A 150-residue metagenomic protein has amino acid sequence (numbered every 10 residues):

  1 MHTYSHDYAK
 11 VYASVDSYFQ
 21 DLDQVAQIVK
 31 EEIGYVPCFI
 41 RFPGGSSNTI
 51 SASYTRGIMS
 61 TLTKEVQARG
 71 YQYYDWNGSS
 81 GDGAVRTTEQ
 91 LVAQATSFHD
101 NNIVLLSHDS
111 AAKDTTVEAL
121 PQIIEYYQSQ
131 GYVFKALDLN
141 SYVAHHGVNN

Functional and structural regions predicted by a protein language model:
Y4-L106, S110-Y126, Y132, H146-N149: Catalytic domains of cell-wall/extracellular-matrix polysaccharide-remodeling enzymes, centered on de-N-acetylation
Y127, G131, D138-S141: C-terminal alpha-helix/helix-terminus motif
D138-N150: Aromatic/acidic, Gly/Pro-rich catalytic loop(s) in extracytoplasmic/lumenal soluble domains of multi-pass membrane
